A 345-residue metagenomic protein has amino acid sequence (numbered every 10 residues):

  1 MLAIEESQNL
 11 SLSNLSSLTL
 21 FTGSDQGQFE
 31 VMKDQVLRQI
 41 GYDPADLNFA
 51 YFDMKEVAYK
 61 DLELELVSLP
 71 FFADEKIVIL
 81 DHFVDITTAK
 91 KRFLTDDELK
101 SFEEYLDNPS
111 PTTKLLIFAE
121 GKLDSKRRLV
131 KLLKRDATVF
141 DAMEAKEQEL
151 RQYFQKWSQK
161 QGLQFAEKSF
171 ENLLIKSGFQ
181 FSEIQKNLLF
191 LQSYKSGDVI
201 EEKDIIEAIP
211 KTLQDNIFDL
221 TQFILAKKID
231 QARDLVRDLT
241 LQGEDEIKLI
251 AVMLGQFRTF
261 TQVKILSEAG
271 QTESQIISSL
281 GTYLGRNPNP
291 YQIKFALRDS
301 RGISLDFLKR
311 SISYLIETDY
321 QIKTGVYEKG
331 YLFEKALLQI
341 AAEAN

Functional and structural regions predicted by a protein language model:
L2-E5, S16, E30-D219, D319-K323 (+2 more regions): Non-catalytic interfacial helical region
L10-L15: Phosphate-binding P-loop
S17-F29: Walker A/P-loop nucleotide-binding motif
F21, Q180, L315: A residue-level signal for conserved active-site and pocket-lining positions in enzyme catalytic cores
G27, D85, L241: Residues immediately C-terminal
Q28, E75, K146, G197 (+4 more regions): A generic short alpha-helical patch detector that favors 3-5-residue windows in or near N-terminal regions
E75, D230-N345: Helix-rich C-terminal "collar"/helical-bundle subdomain used as an assembly and partner-interaction module in RFC-like
T212, L220, I224-Q231: Short helix-adjacent coil turns
